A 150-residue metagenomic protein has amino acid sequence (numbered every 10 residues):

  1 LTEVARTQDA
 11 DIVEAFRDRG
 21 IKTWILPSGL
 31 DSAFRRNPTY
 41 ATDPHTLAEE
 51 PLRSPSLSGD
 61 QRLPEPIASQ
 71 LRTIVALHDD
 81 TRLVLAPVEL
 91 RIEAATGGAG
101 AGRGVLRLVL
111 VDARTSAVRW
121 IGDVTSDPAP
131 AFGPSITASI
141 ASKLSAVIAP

Functional and structural regions predicted by a protein language model:
L1-L85: N-terminal segment of the mature soluble domain
Q8-D11, S58, R62-L83, E89-P150: C-terminal/domain-edge helix-coil "capping" segments
